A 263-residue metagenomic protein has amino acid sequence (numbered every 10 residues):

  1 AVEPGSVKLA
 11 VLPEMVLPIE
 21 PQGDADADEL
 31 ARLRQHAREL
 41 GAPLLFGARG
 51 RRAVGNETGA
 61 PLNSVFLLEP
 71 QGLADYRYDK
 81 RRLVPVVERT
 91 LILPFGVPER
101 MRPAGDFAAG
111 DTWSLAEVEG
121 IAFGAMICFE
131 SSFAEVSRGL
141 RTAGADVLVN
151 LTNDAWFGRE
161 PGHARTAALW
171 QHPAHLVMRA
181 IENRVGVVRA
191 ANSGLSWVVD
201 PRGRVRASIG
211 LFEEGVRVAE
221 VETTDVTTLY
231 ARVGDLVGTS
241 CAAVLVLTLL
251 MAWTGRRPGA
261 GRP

Functional and structural regions predicted by a protein language model:
A1-P263: Enzyme catalytic cores with a strong preference for nitrogen-chemistry domains
